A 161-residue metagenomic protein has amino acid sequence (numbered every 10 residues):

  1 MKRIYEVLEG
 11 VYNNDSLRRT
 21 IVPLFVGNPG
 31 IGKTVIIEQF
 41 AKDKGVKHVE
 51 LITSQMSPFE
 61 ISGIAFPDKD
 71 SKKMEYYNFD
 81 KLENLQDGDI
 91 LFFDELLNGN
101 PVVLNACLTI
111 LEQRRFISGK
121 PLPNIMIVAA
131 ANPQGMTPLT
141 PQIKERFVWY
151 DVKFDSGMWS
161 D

Functional and structural regions predicted by a protein language model:
M1-D161: AAA+ P-loop NTPase catalytic core and its hallmark functional loops
